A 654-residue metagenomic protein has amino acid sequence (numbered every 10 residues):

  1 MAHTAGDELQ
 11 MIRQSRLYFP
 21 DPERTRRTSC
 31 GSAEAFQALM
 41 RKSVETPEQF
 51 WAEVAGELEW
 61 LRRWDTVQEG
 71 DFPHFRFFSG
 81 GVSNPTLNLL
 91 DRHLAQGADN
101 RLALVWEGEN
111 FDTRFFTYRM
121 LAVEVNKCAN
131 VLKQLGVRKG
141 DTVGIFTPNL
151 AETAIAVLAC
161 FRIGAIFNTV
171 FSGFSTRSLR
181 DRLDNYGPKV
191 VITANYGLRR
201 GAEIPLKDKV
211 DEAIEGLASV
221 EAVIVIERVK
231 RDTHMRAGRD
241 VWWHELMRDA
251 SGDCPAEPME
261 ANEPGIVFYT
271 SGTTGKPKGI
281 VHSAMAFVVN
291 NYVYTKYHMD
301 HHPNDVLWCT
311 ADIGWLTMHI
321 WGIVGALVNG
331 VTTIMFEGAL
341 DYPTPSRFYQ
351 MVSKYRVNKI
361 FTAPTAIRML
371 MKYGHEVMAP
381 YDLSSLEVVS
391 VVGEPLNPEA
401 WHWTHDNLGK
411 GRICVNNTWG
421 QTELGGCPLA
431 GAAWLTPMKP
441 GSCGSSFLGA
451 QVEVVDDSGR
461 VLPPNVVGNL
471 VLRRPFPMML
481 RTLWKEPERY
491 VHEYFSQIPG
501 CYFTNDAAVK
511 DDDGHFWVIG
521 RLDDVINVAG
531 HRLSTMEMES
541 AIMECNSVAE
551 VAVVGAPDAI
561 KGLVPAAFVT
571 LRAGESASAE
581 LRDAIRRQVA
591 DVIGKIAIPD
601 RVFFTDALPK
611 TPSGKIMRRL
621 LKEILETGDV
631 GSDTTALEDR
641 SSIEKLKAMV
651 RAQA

Functional and structural regions predicted by a protein language model:
R41, T86-L87, N100, L104-L158 (+4 more regions): Conserved AMP-binding/adenylate-forming core of the ANL superfamily
N100-L102, V223-V225, R236-Y269, K276 (+3 more regions): Conserved pre-ATP/AMP-binding loop-to-beta segment of ANL
N110-F111, V190-A261, Y373-G374: ANL superfamily adenylate-forming
I145, V170-N195, V210, S353 (+10 more regions): AMP-binding/adenylate-forming catalytic core of the ANL superfamily
V225-E227, I560-L563, D591-I616, D629-Q653: AMP-binding/adenylate-forming catalytic domain of the ANL superfamily
V288-V306, I313-K359, K372-H375: Conserved AMP-binding/adenylation subdomain of ANL enzymes
V328-V331, N358-T362, M371-M438, Q451: Gly/Ser/Thr-rich phosphate-binding loop
S445-G449, R460-Y494, L533-T535, D629-V630: Conserved ATP/PPi-binding loop(s) of AMP-dependent carboxylate-activating enzymes
